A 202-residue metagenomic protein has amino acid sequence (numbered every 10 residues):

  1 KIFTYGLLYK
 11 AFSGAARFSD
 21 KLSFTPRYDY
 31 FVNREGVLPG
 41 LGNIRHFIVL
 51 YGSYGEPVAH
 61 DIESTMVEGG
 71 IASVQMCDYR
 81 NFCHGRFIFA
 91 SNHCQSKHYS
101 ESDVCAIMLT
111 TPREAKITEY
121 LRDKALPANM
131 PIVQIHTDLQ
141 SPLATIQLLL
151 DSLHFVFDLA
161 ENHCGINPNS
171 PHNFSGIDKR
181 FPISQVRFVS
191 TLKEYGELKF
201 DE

Functional and structural regions predicted by a protein language model:
K1-E202: A SIS-like phosphosugar-recognition module
